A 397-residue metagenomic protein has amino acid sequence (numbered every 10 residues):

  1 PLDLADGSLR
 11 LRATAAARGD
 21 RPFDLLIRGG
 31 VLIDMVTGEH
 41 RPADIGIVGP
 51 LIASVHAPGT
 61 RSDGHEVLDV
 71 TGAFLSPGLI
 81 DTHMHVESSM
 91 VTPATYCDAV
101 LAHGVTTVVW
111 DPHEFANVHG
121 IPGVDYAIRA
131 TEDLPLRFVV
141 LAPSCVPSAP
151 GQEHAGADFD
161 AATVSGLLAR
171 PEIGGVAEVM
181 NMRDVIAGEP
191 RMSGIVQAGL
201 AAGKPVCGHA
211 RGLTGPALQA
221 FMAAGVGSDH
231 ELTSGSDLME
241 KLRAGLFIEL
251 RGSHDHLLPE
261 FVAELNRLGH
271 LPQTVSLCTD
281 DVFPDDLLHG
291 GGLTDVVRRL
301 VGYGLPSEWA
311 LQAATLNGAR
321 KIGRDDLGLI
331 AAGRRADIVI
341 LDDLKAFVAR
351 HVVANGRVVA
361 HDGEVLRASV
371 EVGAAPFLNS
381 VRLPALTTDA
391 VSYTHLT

Functional and structural regions predicted by a protein language model:
D3-A16, Y96-P205, L268: Divalent-metal coordination cores built from histidine and acidic residues
L4-P77: Histidine-rich, glycine-flanked metal-binding segment
A73-T95: Di-metal (Zn2+ and/or Mg2+/Mn2+) metal-binding site signature of metallo-dependent hydrolases with the MBL/beta-CASP
I80-T82, V108-W110, F138-V140, A177 (+4 more regions): Hydrophobic faces of well-ordered beta-strands that scaffold small-molecule active sites in alpha/beta enzyme cores
E172-I173, A220-S228, R243-E249, L271-T274: Glycine-enriched alpha-helix->loop->beta-strand junction motifs that scaffold or abut catalytic
A223, L265-F347, V353: His/Asp/Glu-enriched, well-ordered alpha-helical/loop segment that forms or immediately abuts the divalent-metal
R334-P376: C-terminal cap of metal-dependent C-N hydrolases
T394-T397: Conserved small/polar residues in nucleotide/adenosyl-binding loops
